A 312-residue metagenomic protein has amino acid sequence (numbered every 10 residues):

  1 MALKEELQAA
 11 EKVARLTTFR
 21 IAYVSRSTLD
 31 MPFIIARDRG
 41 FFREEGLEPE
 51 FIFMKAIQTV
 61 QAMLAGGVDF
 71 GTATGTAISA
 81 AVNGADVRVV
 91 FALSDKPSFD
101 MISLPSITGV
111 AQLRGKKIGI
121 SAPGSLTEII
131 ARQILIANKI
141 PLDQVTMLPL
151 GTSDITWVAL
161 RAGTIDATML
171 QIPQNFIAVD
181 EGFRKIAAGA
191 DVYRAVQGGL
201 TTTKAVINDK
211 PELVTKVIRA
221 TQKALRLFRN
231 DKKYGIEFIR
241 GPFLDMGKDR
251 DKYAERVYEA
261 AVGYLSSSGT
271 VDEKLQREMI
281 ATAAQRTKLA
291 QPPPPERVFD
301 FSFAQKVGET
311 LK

Functional and structural regions predicted by a protein language model:
M1-E5: N-terminal export signals
E6-A162, D166-I172, K185-A188, R194: Short, glycine-/small- and polar/acidic-enriched structural segments that line small-molecule recognition paths
D30, V60, L64, E128 (+9 more regions): Extracytoplasmic/secreted envelope proteins and their assembly/folding machinery, especially bacterial periplasmic
I35-A36, F99-G109, Q197-L213, Y264: A bilobed periplasmic-binding-protein/Venus flytrap-type ligand-binding module shared by bacterial periplasmic
V68, R161, A261-K274, K306-K312: Short amphipathic alpha-helical segments at helix boundaries and their inter-helical linkers
T76, D154-D245: Pocket-lining segment of extracytoplasmic ligand-binding domains
N208-Q291: Secondary-structure end/capping motifs
I280-K312: Conserved C-terminal helix/tail region of periplasmic/extracytoplasmic solute-binding proteins
